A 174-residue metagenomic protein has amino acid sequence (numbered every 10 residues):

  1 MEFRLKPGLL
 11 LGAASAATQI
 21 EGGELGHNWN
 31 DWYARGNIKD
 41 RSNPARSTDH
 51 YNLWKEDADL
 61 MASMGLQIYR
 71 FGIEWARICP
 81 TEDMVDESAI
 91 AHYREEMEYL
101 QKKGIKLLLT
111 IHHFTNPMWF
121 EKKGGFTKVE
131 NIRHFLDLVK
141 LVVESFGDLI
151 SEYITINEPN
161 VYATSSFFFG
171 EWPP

Functional and structural regions predicted by a protein language model:
M1-I38, A62, E82, A91-P174: Active-site region of glycoside hydrolase catalytic domains
G8-L10, Y51, I68: A common structural microfeature
N30-L60, M64: Aromatic- and Gly/Pro-rich amphipathic surface segment
P44, Y51, P80-D83, G125: Short, flexible active-site loop motifs that bind/organize anionic cofactors or intermediates
T48-N52, E87, V129, R133: Conserved phosphate-coordination/catalytic loops
L53-E74, E96, K106: Catalytic domains of carbohydrate-active enzymes, especially glycoside hydrolases
I73-E87: Glycine-rich, proline-tolerant flexible connector loops at the mouths of alpha/beta enzymes
